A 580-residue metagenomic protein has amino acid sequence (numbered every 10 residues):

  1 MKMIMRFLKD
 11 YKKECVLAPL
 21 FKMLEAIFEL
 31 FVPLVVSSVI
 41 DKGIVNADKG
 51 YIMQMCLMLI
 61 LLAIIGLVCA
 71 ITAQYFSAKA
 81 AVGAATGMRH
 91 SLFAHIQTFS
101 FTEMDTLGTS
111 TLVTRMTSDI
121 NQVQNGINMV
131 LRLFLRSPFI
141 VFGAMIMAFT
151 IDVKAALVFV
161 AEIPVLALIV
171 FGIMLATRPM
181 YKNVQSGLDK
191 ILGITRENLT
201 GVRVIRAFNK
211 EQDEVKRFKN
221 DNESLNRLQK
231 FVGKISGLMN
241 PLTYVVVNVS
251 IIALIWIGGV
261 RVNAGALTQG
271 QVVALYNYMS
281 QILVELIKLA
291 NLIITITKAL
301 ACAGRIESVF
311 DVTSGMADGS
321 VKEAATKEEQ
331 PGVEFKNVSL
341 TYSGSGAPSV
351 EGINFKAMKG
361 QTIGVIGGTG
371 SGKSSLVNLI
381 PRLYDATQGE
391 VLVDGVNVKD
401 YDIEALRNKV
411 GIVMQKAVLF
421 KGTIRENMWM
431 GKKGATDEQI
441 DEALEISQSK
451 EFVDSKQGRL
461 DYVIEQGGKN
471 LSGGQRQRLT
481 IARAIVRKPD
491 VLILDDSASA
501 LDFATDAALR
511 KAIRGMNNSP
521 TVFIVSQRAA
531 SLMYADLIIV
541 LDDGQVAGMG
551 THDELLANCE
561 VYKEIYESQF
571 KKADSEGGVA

Functional and structural regions predicted by a protein language model:
M1-V32, V36, I44-M58, A73-S77 (+15 more regions): Membrane-integrated ABC transporters
D10, E14-I27, L62, M129-V184 (+2 more regions): Transmembrane helices of ABC transporter permease
D10-K13, S77, T98-T102, S118-L131 (+8 more regions): An intracellular "coupling" helix at the cytosolic face of ABC transporter transmembrane type-1 domains
L20-F21, E25-D41, M53, L62-T109 (+10 more regions): Juxtamembrane helix-loop junctions of ABC transporter transmembrane domains
D48-I52, M147-A161, F231-R305, V309-F310: Helix-loop-helix
L92, I96, I205, N226 (+2 more regions): Helix-loop junctions and hydrophobic alpha-helical segments within the transmembrane domains of large membrane
T326-A580: ABC-type nucleotide-binding domain
